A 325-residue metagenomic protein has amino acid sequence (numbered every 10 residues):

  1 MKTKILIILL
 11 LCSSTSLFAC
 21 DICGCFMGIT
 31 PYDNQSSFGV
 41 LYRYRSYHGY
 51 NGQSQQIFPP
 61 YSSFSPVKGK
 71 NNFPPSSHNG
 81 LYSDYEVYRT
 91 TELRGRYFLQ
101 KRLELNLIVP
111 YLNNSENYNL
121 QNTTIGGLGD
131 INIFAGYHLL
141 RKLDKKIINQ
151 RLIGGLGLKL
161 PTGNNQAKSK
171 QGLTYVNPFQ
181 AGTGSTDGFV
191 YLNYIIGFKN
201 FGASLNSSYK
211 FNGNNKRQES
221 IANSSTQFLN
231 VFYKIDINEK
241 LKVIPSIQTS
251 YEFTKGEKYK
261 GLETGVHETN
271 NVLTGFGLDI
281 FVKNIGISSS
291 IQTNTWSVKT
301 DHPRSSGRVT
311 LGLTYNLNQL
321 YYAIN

Functional and structural regions predicted by a protein language model:
C23-I133, R141, K145, Y259-K260: A subset of solvent-exposed loop/turn segments in beta-rich extracellular surface proteins, enriched in glycine
F26-Q35, N51, R102, R141-R151 (+4 more regions): Short loop/turn motifs that connect adjacent beta-strands in outer-membrane beta-barrel proteins
N34, V87-T91, I125-I131, Q150 (+4 more regions): Residues that define the transmembrane beta-barrel architecture of outer-membrane proteins
N34-G49, N177-Y259: Detector for outer-membrane/organellar transmembrane beta-barrel domains, recognizing the amphipathic beta-strand
F38-Y44, L107-Y111, G154-L160, L205-Y209 (+4 more regions): Transmembrane beta-barrel strands of outer-membrane/channel proteins
Y42-Y44, Y97, V109, Y137-L139 (+5 more regions): Residue-level signature of outer-membrane beta-barrel architecture
N51, P59-H78, Q218-N325: Outer membrane beta-barrel transmembrane domains
N113-S220: Outer-membrane pore/translocation modules
